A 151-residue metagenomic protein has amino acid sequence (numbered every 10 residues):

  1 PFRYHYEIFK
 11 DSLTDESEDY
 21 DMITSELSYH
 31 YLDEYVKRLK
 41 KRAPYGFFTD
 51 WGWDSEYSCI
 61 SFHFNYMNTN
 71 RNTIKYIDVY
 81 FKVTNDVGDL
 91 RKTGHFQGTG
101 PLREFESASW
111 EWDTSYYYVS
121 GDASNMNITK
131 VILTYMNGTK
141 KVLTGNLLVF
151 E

Functional and structural regions predicted by a protein language model:
P1-I23: Amphipathic, non-membrane alpha-helical rod segments
K10-L13, F48-D50, A123-K130: A structural signal for short, hydrophobic beta-strand segments that form beta-sheets in beta-rich/all-beta domains
T24-S61, F150: Low-complexity, acidic Ser/Thr/Pro/Gly-rich terminal tails and inter-domain linkers that flank the onset of structured
N65-R71: Asparagine-centered strand-capping/turn motif at beta-strand->loop junctions
R71-G88: Short acidic, flexible loop segments centered on an aromatic residue
L90-E151: Short, solvent-exposed, Trp/other aromatic-anchored flexible loops in extracytoplasmic proteins
